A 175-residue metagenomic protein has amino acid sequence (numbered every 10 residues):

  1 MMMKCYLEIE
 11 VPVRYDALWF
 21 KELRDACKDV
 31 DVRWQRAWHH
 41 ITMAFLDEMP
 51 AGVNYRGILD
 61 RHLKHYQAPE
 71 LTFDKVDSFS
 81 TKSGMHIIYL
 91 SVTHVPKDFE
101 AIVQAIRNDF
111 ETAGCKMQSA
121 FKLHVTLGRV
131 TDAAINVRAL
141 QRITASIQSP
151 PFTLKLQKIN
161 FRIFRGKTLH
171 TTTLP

Functional and structural regions predicted by a protein language model:
M1-F73, V95-P150, T168-P175: Basic, often amphipathic N-terminal segments
M2, M85, Q148, Q157-N160: A general marker of short, structured functional hotspots
H40, K75, S83-M85: Short strand-loop-strand
F73-K75, Y89, L156-K158: Extracellular/lumenal ectodomain signal focusing on beta-strand-rich modules and carbohydrate-recognition contexts
T81, L156-T168: Glycine-rich beta-strand-turn "strand-cap" elements at beta-sheet edges
H86-V95: Short histidine-centered catalytic/ligand-binding loop motif
T153: Internal active-site segments that recognize and position negatively charged phosphoryl groups and nucleotide moieties
